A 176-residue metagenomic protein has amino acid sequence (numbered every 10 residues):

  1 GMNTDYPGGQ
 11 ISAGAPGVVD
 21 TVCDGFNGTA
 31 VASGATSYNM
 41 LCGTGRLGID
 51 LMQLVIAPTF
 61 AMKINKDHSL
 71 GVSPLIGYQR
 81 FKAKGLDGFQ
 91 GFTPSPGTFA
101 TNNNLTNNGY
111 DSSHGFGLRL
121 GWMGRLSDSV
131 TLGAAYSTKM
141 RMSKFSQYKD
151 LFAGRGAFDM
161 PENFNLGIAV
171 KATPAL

Functional and structural regions predicted by a protein language model:
G1-L176: Outer-membrane beta-barrel porins/channels
